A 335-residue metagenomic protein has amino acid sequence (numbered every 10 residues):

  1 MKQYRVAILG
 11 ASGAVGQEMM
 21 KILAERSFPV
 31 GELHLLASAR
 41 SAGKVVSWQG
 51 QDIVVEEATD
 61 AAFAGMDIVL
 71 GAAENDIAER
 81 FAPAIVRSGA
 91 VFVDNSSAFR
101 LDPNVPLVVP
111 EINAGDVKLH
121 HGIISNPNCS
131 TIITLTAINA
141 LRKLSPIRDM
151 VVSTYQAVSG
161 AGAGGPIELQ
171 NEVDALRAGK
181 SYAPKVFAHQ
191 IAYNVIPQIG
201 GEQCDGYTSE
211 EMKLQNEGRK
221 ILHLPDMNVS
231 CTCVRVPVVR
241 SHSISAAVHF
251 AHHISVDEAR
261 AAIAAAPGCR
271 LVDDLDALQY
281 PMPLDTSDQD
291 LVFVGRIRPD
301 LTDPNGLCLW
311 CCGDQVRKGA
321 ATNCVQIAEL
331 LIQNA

Functional and structural regions predicted by a protein language model:
M1-I191, D226-N228, V292-F293, I297-D303 (+3 more regions): N-terminal Rossmann-like NAD(P) cofactor-binding subdomain of oxidoreductases, focused on the glycine-rich
L9, V69, V158-A335: Charged docking surfaces used in two-component/phosphorelay signaling
